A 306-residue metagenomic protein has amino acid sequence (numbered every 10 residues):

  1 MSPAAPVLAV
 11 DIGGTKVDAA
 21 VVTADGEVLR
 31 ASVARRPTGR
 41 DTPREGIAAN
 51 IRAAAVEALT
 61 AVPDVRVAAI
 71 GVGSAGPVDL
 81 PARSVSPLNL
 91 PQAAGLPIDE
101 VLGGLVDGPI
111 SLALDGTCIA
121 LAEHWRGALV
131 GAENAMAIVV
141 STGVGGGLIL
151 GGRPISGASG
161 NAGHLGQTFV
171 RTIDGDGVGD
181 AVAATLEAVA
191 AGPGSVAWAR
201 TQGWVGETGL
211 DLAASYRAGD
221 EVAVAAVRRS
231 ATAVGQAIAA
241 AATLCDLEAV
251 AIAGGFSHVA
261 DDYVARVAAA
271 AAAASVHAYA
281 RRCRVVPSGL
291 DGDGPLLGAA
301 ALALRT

Functional and structural regions predicted by a protein language model:
M1-A69, V78-A82, E100-I110, A122-A132 (+1 more regions): ATP-binding/phosphotransfer module of carbohydrate and carboxylate kinases, centering on a glycine-rich
D11, A69-A75, A113, A137-G143 (+1 more regions): Short beta-strand segments
V28, S84-V85, P154-I155: Hydrophobic "anchor" residues
V33-R35, N89-L90, S159-G160, V170: Short clusters of small/polar residues that mark proteolytic maturation junctions
G76-V78, N89, G116, S141 (+3 more regions): Short, flexible active-site-adjacent loop segments at beta-strand->alpha-helix junctions, enriched in small/polar
R83-G95: A charged helix-plus-loop insertion that forms the helical arch/lid used to bind and gate nucleic-acid substrates
N89-P91, S111-T117, A137-V140, V286-D293: Active-site nucleophile and cofactor-binding loops and adjacent substrate-binding regions of central metabolic enzymes
A132-V189: Glycine-rich phosphate-binding loop of actin/hexokinase-like ATP-binding domains
